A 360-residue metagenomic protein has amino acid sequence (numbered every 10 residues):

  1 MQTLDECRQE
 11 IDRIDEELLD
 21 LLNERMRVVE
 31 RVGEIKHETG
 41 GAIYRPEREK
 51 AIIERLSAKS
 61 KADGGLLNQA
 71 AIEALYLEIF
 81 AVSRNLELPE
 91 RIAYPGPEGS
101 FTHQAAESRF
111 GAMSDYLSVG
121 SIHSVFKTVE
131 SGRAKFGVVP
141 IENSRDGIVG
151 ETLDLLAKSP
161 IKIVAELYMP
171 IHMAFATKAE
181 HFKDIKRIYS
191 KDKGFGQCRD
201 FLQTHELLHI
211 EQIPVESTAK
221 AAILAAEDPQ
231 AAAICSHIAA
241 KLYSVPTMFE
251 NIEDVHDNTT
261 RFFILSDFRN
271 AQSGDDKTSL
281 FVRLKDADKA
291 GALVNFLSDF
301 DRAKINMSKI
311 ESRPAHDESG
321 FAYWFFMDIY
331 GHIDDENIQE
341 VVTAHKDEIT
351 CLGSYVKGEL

Functional and structural regions predicted by a protein language model:
M1-L360: Domain-level signature for soluble enzymes in the chorismate/prephenate branch of the shikimate pathway
